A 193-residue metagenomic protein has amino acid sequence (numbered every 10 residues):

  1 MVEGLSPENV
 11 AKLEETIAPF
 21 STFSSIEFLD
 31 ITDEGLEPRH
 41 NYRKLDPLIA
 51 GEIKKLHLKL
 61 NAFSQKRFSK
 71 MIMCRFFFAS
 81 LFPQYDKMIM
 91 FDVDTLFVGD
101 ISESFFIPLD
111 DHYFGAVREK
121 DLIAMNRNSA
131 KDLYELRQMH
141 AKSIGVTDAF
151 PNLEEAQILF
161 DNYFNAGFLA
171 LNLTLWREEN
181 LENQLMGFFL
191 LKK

Functional and structural regions predicted by a protein language model:
M1-K193: Glycosyltransferase catalytic domains, chiefly GT-A lineage
